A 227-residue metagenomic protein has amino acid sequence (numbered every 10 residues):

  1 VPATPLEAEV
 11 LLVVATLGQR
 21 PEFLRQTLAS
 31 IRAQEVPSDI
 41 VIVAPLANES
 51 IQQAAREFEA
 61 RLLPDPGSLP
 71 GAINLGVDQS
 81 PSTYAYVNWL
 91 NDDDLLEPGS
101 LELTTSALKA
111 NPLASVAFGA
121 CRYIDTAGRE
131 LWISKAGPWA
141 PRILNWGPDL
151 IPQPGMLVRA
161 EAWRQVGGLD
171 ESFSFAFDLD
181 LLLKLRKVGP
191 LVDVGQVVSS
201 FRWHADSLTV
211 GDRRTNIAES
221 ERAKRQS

Functional and structural regions predicted by a protein language model:
V1-S30: N-proximal low-complexity "stem/linker" segments adjacent to membrane-targeting elements
V13, I133-E219: Conserved nucleotide-sugar donor-binding catalytic segment
A29-S38: Short, acidic, metal-binding catalytic loop of nucleotide-sugar glycosyltransferases
A44-Q52, N91: A conserved acidic beta->alpha catalytic loop
P64-S82: Glycine-rich, basic loop-to-helix element that forms the pyrophosphate-binding segment of sugar-nucleotide handling
V87: Short aromatic/hydrophobic "clamp" motif used to bind/position activated sugar donors
N91-L95, A120: The conserved acidic donor/metal-binding loop of glycosyltransferases
G99-L131: Conserved donor NDP-sugar-binding/catalytic core segment of glycosyltransferases
